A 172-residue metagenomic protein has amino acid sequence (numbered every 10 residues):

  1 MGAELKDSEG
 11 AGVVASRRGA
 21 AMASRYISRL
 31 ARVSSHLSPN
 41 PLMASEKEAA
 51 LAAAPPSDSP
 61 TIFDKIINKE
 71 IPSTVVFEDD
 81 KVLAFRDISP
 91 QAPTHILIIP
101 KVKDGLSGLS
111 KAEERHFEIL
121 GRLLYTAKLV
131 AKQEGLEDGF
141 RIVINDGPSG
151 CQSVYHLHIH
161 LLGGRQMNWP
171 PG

Functional and structural regions predicted by a protein language model:
G2-G172: HIT superfamily nucleotide-processing domains
